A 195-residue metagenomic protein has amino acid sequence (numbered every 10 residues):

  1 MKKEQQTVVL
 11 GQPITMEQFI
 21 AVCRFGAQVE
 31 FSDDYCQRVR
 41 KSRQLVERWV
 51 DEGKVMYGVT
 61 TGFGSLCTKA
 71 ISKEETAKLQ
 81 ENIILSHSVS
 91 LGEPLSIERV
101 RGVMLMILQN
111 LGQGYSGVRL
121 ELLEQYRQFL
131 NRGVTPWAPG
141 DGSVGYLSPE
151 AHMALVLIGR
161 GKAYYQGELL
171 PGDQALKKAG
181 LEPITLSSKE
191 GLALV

Functional and structural regions predicted by a protein language model:
M1-V195: Conserved, well-structured ligand/cofactor-binding cores
